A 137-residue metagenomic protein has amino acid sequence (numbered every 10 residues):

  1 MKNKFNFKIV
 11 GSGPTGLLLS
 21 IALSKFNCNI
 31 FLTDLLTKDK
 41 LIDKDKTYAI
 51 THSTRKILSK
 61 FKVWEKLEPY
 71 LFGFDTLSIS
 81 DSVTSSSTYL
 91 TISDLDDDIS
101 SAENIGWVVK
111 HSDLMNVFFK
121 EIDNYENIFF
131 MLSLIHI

Functional and structural regions predicted by a protein language model:
M1-N6, K38, K62-K66, A102 (+1 more regions): Short, Lys/Arg-enriched, disordered terminal segments
F5-L32: N-terminal Rossmann-like FAD-binding beta1-loop-alpha1 element of flavoenzymes
S24-K46: Glycine-rich FAD pyrophosphate-binding loop
K44-V83: N-terminal FAD cofactor-binding segment of flavoenzymes
F72-I135: Conserved N-terminal helical subregion
